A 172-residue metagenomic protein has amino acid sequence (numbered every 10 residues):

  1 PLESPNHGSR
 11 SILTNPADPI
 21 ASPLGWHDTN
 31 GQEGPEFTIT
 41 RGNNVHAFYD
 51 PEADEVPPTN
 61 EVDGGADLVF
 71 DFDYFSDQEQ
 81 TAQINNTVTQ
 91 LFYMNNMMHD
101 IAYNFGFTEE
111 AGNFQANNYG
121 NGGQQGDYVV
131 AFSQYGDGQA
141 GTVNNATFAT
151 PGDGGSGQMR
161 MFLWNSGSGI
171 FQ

Functional and structural regions predicted by a protein language model:
P1-Q172: Extracellular zinc-dependent metalloprotease catalytic-domain scaffold
